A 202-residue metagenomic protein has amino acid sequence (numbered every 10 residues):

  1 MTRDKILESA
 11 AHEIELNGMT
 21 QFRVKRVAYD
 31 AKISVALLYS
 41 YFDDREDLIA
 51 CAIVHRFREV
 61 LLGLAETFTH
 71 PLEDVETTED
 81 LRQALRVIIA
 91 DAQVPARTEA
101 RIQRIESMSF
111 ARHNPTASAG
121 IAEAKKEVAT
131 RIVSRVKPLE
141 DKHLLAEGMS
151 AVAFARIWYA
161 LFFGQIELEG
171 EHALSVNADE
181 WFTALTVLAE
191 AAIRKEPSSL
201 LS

Functional and structural regions predicted by a protein language model:
M1, H12, F68-P71, E171 (+1 more regions): N-terminal intrinsically disordered/low-complexity leader segments
T2-K5, S9, E13-D47, C51: Helix-turn-helix
S9-L16, G63-H70, Q103, S107 (+2 more regions): Solvent-exposed, amphipathic alpha-helical segments
V24, V54-L61: Short, basic, alpha-helical segments at the C-terminal edge of helix-turn-helix-like DNA-binding modules
C51, L64-R101, A151-W158: Hydrophobic alpha-helical connector segments
L62, V94-I105, P115-K142, D179 (+1 more regions): Amphipathic alpha-helical packing segments from all-alpha helical-bundle domains
V87-P95, Q103-H113, L188: Helix-loop "lid/cap" segments that line or gate small-molecule binding pockets
S118-A122, E140-A189, E196-S202: Hydrophobic/aromatic-rich alpha-helical bundle segments in the mid-to-C-terminal region
